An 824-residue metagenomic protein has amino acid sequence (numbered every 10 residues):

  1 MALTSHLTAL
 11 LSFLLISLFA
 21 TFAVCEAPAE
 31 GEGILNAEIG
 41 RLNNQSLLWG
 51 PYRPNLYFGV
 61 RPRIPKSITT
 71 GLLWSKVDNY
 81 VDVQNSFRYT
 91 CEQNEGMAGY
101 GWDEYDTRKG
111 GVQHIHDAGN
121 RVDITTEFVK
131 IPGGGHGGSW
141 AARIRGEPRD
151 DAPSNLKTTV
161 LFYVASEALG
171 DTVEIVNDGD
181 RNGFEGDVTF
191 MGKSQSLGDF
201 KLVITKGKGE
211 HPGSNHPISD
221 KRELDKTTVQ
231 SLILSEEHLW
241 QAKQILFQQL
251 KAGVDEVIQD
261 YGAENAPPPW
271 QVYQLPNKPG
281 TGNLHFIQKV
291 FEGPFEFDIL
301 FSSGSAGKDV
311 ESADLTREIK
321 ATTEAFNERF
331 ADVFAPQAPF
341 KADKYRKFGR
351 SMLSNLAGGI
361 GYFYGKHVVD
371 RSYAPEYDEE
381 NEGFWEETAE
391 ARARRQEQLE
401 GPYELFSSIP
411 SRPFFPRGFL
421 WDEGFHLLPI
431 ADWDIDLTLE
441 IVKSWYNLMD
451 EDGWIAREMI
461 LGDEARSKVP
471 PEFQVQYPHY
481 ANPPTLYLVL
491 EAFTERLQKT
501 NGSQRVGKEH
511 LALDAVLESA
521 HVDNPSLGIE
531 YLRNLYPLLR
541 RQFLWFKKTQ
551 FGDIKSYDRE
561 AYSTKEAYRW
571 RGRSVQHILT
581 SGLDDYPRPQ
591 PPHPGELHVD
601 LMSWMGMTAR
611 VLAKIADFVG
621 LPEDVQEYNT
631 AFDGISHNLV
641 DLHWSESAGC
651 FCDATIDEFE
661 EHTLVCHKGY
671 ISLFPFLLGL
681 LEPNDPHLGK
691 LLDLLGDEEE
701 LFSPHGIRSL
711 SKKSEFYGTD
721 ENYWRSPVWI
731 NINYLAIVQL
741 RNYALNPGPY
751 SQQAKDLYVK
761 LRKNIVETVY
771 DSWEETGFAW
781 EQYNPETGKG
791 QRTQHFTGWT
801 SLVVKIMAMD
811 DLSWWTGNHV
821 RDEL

Functional and structural regions predicted by a protein language model:
A2-L14, F19-A357, G361-G365, N742-N746 (+1 more regions): Terminal accessory carbohydrate-recognition/targeting modules of carbohydrate-active enzymes
S12, I16-A23, G138, A142-G146 (+8 more regions): "… SH3/SAM/PH, and C2H2 zinc fingers" -> "… SH3/SAM/PH, FHA domains, and C2H2 zinc fingers"
T21, K109, I115-I124, A142 (+3 more regions): General structural concept
L250, V257-L284, E387-I409, L513-L535: Intrinsically disordered, low-complexity acidic Ser/Thr-rich regulatory segments
P279-I319, S411-R412, R457-P537, F543-V625 (+5 more regions): The feature captures the catalytic groove of carbohydrate-active enzymes
D314, E318, T322, R329 (+10 more regions): Extended, well-ordered alpha-helical scaffold segments
D343-P416, D452-A465, V469-E472, G552-E596 (+3 more regions): Extended glycan-interaction surfaces of carbohydrate-active proteins
D422-M449, I671-P683, N733-L745: Alpha-helical support elements that line or immediately flank enzyme active sites and cofactor-binding pockets
